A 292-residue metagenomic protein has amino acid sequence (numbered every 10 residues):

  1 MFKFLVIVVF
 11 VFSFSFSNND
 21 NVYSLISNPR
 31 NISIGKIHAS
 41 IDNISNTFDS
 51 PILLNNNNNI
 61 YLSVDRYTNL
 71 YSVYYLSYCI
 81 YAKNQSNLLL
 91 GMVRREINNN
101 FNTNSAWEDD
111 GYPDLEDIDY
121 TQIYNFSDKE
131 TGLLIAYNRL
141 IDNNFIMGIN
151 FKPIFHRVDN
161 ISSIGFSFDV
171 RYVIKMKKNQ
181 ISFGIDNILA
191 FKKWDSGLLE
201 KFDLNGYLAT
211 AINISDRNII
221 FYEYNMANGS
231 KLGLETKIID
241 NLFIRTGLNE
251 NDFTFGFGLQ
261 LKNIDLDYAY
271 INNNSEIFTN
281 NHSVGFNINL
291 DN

Functional and structural regions predicted by a protein language model:
F2-S15: Sec-dependent N-terminal signal peptides
N18-N292: Subset of outer-membrane beta-barrel
